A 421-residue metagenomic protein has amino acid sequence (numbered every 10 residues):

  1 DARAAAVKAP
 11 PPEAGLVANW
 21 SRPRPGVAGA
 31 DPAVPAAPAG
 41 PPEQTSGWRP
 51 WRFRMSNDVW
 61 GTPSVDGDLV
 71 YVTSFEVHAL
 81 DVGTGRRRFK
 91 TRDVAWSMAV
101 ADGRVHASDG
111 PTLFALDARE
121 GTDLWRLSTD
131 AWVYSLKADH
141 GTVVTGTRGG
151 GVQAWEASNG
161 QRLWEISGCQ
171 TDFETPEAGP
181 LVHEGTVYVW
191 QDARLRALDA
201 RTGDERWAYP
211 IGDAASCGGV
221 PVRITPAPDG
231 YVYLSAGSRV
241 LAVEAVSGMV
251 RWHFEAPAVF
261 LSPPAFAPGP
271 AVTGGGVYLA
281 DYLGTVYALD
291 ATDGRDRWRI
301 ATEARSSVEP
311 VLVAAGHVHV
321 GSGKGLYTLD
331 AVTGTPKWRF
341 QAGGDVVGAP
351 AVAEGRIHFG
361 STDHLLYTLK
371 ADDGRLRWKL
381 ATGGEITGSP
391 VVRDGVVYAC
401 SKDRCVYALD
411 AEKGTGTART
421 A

Functional and structural regions predicted by a protein language model:
G15-G47, F75: Blade/loop signatures of beta-propeller domains
T45-S64, R87-A101, D109-G110, D123-D139 (+9 more regions): Extracytoplasmic beta-rich repeat domains
D81-T84, D117-G121, E156-G160, D199-G203 (+5 more regions): Short loop/turn segments that connect beta-strands within beta-propeller blades
P111-T112, G150, A193-R194, S238-R239 (+4 more regions): Short coil/turn segments within WD40 beta-propeller repeats
L376, L380-A421: Blade-level signature of beta-propeller repeat domains, shared across WD40, Kelch, NHL, RCC1 and BNR/Asp-box propellers
